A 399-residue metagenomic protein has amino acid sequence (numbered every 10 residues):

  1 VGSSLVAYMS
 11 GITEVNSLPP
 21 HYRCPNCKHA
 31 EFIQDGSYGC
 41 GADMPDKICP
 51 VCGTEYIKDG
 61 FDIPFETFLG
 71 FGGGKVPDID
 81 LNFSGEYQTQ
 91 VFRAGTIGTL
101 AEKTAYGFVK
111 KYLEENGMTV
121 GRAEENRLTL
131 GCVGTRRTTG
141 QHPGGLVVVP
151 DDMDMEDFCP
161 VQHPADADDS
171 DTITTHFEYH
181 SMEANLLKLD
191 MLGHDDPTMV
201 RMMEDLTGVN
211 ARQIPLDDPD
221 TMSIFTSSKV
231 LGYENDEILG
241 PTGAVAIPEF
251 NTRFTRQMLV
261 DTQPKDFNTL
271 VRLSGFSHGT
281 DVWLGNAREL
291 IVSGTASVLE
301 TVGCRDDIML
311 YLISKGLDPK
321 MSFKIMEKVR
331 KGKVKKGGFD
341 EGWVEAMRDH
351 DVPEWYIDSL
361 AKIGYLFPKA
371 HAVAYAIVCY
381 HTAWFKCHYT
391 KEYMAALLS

Functional and structural regions predicted by a protein language model:
G2-K369, V373-S399: Mg2+-dependent phosphoryl-transfer active-site scaffold
